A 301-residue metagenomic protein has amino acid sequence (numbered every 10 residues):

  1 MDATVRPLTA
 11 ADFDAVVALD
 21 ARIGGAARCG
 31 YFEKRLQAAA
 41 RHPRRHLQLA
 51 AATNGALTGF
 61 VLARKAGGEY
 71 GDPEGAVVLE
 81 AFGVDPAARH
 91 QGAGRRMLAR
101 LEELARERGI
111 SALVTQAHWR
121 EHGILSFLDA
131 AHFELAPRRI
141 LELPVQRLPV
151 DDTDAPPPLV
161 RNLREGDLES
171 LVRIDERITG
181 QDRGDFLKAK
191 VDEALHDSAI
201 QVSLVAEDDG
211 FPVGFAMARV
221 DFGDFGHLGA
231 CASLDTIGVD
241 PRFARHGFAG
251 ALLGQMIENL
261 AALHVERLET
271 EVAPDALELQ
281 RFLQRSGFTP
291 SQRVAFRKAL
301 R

Functional and structural regions predicted by a protein language model:
A3-V16, P158-L171: A short beta-loop-alpha structural element at the N-terminal edge of CoA-dependent acyl/N-acetyltransferase catalytic
A10, A18, R22-E74, E80 (+4 more regions): Acetyl-CoA-dependent GNAT
V84, H90-E103, V239, R245-E258 (+1 more regions): Conserved acetyl-CoA-binding loop-helix of GNAT-fold acetyltransferases
R95, E107, H118-P137, G250 (+1 more regions): Conserved active-site alpha-helix within GNAT-family acetyltransferase domains
A105-A117, L260-V272: Conserved GNAT acetyl-CoA-binding A-motif
A130-V150: Short, structured interface segments
R147-L159: Surface-exposed beta-loop interaction hotspot
